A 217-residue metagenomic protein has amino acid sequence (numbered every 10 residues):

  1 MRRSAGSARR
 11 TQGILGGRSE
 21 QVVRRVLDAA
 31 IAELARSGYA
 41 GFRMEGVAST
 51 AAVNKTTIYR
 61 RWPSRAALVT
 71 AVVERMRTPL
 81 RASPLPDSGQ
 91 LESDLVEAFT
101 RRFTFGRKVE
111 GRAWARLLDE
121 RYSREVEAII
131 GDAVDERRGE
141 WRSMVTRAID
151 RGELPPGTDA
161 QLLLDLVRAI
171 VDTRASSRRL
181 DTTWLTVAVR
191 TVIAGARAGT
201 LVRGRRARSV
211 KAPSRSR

Functional and structural regions predicted by a protein language model:
M1-R9, V202-R217: Polybasic, lysine-enriched low-complexity intrinsically disordered terminal tails
M1-T50, A67: Basic, helix-initiating cap at the start of DNA-binding domains
G41, S64-V69, P79, P84 (+1 more regions): Short amphipathic alpha-helical segment with a characteristic S/N-K-E followed by hydrophobic residues
A52-W62: Short hydrophobic/aromatic patch on the recognition helix
R81-V109, L163-L164, K211: Hydrophobic alpha-helical connector segments
V96-R121, R179, V202: Helical hydrophobic small-molecule/effector-binding pocket
T104-A115, E125-D150, Q161: Amphipathic alpha-helical packing segments from all-alpha helical-bundle domains
G131, D135, I149-V192, A196-R208 (+1 more regions): Hydrophobic/aromatic-rich alpha-helical bundle segments in the mid-to-C-terminal region
